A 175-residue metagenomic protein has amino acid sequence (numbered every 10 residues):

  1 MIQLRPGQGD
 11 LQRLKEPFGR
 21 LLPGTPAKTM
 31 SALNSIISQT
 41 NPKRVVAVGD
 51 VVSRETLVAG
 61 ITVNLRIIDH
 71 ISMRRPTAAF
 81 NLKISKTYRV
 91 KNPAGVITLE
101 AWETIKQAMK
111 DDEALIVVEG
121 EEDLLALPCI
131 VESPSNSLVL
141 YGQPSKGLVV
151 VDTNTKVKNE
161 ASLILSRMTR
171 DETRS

Functional and structural regions predicted by a protein language model:
M1-S85, N92-P93: N-terminal, charge-rich interaction modules
I36-T40, Q107-K110, I130-S133, L140-G142: Solvent-exposed alpha-helices and their adjacent loops that cap or buttress functional pockets in soluble metabolic
K43-V46, N64-R66, T87-Y88, E113-V117 (+2 more regions): Structural motif
V48-V51, D69-I71, E119-E122, G142-P144 (+1 more regions): Fold-independent oxyanion-binding glycine-rich loops and adjacent beta-strand/coil segments at enzyme active sites
L57-L65, L82-K83, I130-S135, N154-K158 (+1 more regions): Short, solvent-exposed amphipathic alpha-helical segments in soluble enzyme and RNA/protein-processing domains
T87-G120, L124: Internal catalytic-core helix/loop-beta-alpha segment that presents or stabilizes conserved functional determinants
G142-K158, T169-R170: Short, flexible loop segments at boundaries between secondary-structure elements
